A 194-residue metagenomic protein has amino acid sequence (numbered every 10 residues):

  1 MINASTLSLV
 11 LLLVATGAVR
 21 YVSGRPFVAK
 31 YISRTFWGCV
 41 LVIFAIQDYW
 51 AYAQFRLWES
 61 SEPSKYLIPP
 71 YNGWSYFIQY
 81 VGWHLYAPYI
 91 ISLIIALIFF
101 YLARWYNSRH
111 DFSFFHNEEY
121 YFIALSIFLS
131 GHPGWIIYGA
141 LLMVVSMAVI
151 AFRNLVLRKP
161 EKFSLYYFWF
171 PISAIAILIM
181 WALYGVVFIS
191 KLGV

Functional and structural regions predicted by a protein language model:
M1-V194: A membrane-topology feature that recognizes alpha-helical transmembrane segments and their immediate juxtamembrane
